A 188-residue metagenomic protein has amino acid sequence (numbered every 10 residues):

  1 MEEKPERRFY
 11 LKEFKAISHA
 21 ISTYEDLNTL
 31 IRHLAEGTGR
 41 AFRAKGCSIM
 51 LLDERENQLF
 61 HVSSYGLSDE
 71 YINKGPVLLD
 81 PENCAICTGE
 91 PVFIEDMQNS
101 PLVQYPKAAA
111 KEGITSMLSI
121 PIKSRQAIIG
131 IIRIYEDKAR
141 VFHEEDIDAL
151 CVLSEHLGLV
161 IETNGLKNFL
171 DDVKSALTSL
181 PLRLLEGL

Functional and structural regions predicted by a protein language model:
M1-T29, F169-E186: Signal-transmission linkers at sensory-effector interfaces
T23-H61, E70, R183-L188: Helix-loop-beta substructure at the N-terminus of cytosolic sensory domains that couple signal/ligand detection
L52, V62, D69-Q104: Regulatory sensory and allosteric helical modules in signal-transduction proteins and certain transcription factors
T115-K123: A short, aliphatic-rich beta-strand micro-motif
I131-R140: Short beta-strand-to-loop transition segments that serve as allosteric relay/switch motifs in sensory/regulatory domains
D146-A149: Alpha-helical transmembrane segments within multi-pass membrane transporters and channels
C151-L159: Allosteric cytosolic regulatory segments
